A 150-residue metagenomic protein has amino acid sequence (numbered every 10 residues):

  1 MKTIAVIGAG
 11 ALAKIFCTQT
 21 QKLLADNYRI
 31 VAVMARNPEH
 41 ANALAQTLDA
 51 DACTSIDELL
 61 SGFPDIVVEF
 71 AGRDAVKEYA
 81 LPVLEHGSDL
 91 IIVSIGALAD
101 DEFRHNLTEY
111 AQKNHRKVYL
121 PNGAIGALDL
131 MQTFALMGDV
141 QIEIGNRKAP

Functional and structural regions predicted by a protein language model:
K2-T3, Q141: Residues that mark the start of a beta-strand
A5-F16: Glycine-rich adenosine-cofactor-binding loop
L23-L44: NAD(P)-binding Rossmann-fold cofactor-contacting core
A50, H86-D89, K113-R116: A short helix->loop->beta-strand "cap" motif at the edges of active sites that frequently abuts
T54-E85, A97-D101: Beta-loop-alpha module in the N-terminal Rossmann-like domain of NAD(P)-dependent dehydrogenases, especially those
E69, I92, V118-N122: General beta-strand structural signal in soluble alpha/beta enzymes
I95-R116: Rossmann-fold NAD(P)-binding glycine/threonine-rich loop
R116-P150: Conserved anion/nucleotide-ligand pocket segment
